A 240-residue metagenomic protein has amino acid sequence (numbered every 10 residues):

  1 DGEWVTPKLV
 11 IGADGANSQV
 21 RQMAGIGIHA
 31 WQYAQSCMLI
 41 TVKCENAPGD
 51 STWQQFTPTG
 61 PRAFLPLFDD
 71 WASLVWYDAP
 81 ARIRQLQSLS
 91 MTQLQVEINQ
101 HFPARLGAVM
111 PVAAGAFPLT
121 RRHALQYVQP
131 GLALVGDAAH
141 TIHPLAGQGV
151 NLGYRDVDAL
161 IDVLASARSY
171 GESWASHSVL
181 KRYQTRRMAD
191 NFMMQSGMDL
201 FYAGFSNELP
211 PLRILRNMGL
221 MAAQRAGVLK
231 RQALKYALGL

Functional and structural regions predicted by a protein language model:
G2-A114, L119: Conserved FAD-binding catalytic core of PHBH/FMO-like flavoproteins
G15, P80-A81, A139-H140, R155 (+1 more regions): Alpha-helix/helix-capping structural signal
A30, P66, Y127, L152 (+1 more regions): A generic short alpha-helical patch detector that favors 3-5-residue windows in or near N-terminal regions
Q54-Q55, Q148, Q195: Glutamine-centric residue-chemistry signal
F68, S90, L94, I98 (+3 more regions): Hydrophobic/aromatic residues within well-ordered alpha-helical segments
R84-Y170, W174-A175: FAD/FMN-dependent oxidoreductases across multiple families
D162-L240: C-terminal helical "tail/cap" subdomain of flavin- and related membrane-associated enzymes
